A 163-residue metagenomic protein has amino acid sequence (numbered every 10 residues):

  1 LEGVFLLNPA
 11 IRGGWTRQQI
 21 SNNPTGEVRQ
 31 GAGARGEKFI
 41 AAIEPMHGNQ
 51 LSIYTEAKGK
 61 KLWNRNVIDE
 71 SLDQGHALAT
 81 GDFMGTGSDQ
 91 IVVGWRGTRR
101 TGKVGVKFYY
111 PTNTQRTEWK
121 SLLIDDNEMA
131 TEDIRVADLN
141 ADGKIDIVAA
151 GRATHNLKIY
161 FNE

Functional and structural regions predicted by a protein language model:
L1-E163: Beta-propeller-forming repeat regions
